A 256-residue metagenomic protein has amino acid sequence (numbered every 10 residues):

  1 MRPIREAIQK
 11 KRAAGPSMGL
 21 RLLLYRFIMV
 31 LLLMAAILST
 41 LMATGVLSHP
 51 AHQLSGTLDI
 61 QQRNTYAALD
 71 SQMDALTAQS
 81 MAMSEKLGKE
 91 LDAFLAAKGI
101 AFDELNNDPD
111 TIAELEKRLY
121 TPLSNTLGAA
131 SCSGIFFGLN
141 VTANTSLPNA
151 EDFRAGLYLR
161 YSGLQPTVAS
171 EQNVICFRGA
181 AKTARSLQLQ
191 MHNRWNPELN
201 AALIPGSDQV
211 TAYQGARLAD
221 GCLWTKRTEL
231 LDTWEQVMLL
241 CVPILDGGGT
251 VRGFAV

Functional and structural regions predicted by a protein language model:
M1-L20: Non-catalytic regulatory/interaction regions at protein termini and inter-domain linkers
I8, Y25-I28, Y66, Y120 (+2 more regions): Sequence-level detector for tyrosine residue identity
P16, L20-I112: Juxtamembrane extracytoplasmic/periplasmic/luminal helical "stalk" adjacent to the first N-terminal
L69, S124-T126, T228-T233: Residues embedded in well-ordered secondary-structure elements
T77-T211: Extracytoplasmic/periplasmic sensory segments of membrane signal-transduction proteins
F136, A255-V256: Structural recognition of the beta-strand scaffold that forms the well-ordered cores of secreted hydrolase catalytic
G179-A255: Extracytoplasmic/periplasmic ligand-binding sensor regions of membrane-associated signaling proteins
